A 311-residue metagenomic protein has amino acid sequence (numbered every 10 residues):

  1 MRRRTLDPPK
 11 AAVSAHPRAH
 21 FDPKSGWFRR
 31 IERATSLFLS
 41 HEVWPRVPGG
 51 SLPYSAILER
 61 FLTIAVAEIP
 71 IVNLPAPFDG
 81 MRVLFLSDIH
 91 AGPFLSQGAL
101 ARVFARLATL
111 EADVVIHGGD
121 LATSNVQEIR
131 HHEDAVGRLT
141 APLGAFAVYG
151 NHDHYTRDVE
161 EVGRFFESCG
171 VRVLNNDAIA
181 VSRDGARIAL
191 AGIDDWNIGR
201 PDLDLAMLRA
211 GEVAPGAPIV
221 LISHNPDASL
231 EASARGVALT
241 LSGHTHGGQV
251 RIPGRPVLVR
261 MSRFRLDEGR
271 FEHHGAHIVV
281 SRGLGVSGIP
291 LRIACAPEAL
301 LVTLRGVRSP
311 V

Functional and structural regions predicted by a protein language model:
M1-R82, P93: Acidic, histidine-bearing metal-coordination/catalytic regions of metal-dependent phosphoesterases
P77-L86, P93-V311: Soluble catalytic domains of enzymes that build or remodel membrane lipids, polysaccharides, and related
